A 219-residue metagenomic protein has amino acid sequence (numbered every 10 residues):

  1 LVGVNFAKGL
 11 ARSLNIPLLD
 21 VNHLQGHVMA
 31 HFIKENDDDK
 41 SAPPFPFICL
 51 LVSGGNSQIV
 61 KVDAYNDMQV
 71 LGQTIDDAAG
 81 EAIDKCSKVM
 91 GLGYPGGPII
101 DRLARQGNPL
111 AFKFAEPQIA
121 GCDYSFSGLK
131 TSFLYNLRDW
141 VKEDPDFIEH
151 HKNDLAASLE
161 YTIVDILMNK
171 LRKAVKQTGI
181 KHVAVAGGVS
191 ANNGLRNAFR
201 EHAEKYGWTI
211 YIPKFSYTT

Functional and structural regions predicted by a protein language model:
L1-L14, N193-H202: Short Gly/Thr/Asp-enriched flexible loops that form oxyanion-binding sites at enzyme active sites
F6-H23, A30-F32, Y206: Nucleotide and nucleotide-moiety/phosphate-recognizing core
L10, S53-G55, V183-N192: Glycine-rich beta-strand-to-loop/alpha-helix junction loops that act as flexible
V21-F47: Conserved phosphate-binding catalytic cores of ATP/NTP-utilizing and phosphoryl-transfer enzymes
Q25, D63-Q106, K130-T131, Y135-W140: Glycine-rich phosphate-binding loop plus the immediately following alpha-helix
H27-M29, Y211-T219: Glycine-rich phosphate-binding/hydrolytic loop that grips phosphoryl groups
C49, S57-K61: Short beta-strand scaffold segments in enzyme catalytic cores
R102-V183, N193-I210: A contiguous, well-structured pocket-lining segment that forms one wall/lid of small-molecule binding clefts in soluble
